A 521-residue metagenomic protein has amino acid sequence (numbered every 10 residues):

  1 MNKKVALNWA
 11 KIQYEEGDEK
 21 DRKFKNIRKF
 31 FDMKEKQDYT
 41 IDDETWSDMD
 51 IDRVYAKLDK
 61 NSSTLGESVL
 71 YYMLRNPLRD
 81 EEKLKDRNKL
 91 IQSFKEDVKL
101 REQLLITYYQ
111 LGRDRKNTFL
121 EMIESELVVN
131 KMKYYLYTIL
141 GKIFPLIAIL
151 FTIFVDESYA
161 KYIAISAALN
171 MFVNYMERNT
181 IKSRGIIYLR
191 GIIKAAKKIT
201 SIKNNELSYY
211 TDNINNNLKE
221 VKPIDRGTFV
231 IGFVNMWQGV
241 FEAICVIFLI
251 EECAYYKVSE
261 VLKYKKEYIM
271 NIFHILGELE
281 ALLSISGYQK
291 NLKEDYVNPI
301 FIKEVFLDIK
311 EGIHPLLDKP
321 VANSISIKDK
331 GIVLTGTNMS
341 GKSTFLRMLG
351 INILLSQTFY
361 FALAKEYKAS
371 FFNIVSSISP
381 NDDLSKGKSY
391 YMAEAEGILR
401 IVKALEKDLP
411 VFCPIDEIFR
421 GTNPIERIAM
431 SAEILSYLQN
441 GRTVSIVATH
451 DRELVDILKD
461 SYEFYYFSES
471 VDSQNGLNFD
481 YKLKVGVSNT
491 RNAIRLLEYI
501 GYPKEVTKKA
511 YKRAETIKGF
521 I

Functional and structural regions predicted by a protein language model:
M1-T337, F345-G350, S356-N373, E396-G397: Alpha-helical coupling/stalk and coiled-coil linker elements that connect catalytic or binding modules and transmit
I285, L292-I521: ATPase nucleotide-binding head domains, primarily ABC-like/P-loop NTPase cores
